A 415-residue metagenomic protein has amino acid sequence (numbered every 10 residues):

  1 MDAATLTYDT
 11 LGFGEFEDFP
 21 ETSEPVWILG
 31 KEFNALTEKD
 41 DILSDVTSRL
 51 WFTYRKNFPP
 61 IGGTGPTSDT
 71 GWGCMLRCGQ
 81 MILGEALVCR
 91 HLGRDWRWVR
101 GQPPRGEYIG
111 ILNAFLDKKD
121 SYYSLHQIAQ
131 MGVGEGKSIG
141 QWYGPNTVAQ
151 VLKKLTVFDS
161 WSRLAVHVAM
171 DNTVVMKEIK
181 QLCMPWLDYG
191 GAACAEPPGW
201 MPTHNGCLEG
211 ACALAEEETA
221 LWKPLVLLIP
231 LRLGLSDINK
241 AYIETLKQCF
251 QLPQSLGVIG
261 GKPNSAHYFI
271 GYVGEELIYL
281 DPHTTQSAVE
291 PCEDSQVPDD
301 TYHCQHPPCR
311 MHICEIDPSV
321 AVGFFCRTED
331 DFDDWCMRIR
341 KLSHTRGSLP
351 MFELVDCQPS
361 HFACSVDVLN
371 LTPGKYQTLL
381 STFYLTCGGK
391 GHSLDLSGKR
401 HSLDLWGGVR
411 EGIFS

Functional and structural regions predicted by a protein language model:
M1-S68, E85-L87, H91-G388, S402-S415: Cysteine-dependent deubiquitinase/ubiquitin-like isopeptidase catalytic cores across multiple families
M81-L83: Primarily extracytoplasmic ectodomains and periplasmic/lumenal surface modules that are beta-strand-rich
G388-G389, S397: Short polybasic linear motifs
H392-L394, H401: Intrinsically disordered, low-complexity repeat/linker tracts enriched for polar/charged residues
